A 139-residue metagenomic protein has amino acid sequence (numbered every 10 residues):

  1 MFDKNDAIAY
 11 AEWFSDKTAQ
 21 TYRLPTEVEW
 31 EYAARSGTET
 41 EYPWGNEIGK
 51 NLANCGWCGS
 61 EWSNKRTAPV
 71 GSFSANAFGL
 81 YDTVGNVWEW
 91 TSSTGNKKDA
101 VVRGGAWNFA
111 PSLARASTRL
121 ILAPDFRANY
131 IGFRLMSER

Functional and structural regions predicted by a protein language model:
M1-N129, M136: Functional-site microenvironments in short loops/helix caps that host divalent-cation chemistry
